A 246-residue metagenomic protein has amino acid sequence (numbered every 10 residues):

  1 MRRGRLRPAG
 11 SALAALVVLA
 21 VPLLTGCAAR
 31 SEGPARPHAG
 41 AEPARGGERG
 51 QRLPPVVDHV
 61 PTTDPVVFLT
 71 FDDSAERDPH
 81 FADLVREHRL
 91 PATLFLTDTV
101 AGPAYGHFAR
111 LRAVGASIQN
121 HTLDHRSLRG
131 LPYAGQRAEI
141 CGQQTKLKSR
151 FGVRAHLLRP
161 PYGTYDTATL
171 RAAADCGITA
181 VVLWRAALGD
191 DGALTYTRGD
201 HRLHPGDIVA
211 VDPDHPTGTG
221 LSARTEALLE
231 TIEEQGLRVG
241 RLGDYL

Functional and structural regions predicted by a protein language model:
M1-T25: Sec-dependent bacterial lipoprotein signal peptides
P22-E42: C-terminal region of N-terminal signal peptides and the immediate post-cleavage residues of exported proteins
G40-N120, D124-S127, K146: Active-site beta->alpha N-cap acidic-glycine motif
V67-F71, A92-L96, S117-N120, H156-R159 (+3 more regions): Structural recognition of the beta-strand scaffold that forms the well-ordered cores of secreted hydrolase catalytic
S74-R77, F95-Y105, R126-A134, R159-Y165 (+2 more regions): Acidic-and-aromatic substrate-binding clefts and catalytic sites of carbohydrate-active enzymes
R86, P91, S117, Y133-D166 (+2 more regions): CE4/NodB-like, metal-dependent polysaccharide N-deacetylase domain that modifies extracellular/periplasmic N-acetylated
T164, T169-P205, L237-L246: His/Asp/Glu-enriched short active-site or ligand-binding loop at hydrolase and phosphoryl-transfer sites
G206-Y245: Catalytic grooves of carbohydrate-active enzymes
